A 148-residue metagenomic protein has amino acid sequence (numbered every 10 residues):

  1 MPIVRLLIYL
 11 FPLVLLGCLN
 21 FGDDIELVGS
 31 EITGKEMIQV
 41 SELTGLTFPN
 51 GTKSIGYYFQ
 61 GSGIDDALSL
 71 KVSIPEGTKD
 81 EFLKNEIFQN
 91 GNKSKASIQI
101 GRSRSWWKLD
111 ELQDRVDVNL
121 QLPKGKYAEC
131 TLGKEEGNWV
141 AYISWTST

Functional and structural regions predicted by a protein language model:
P2-P12: Sec-dependent signal peptide recognition, specifically the positively charged N-region followed immediately by
L10, I38, D80: Short glycine-/small-residue-rich flexible loop motifs, especially phosphate/cofactor-binding loops
L15-G17: C-terminal motif of bacterial Sec signal peptides marking the signal peptidase cleavage site
L19-F21: Bacterial signal peptide processing site
E26-I55: N-terminal "mature-domain start" segment
V40, D66, K124-K126: Residues that act as N-cap/strand-start positions at coil-to-secondary-structure junctions
T47-G51, I55-D114: Mature extracytoplasmic domains of secretory-pathway proteins
N92, I100-T148: An acidic-aromatic pocket/loop used at catalytic or ligand-binding sites
